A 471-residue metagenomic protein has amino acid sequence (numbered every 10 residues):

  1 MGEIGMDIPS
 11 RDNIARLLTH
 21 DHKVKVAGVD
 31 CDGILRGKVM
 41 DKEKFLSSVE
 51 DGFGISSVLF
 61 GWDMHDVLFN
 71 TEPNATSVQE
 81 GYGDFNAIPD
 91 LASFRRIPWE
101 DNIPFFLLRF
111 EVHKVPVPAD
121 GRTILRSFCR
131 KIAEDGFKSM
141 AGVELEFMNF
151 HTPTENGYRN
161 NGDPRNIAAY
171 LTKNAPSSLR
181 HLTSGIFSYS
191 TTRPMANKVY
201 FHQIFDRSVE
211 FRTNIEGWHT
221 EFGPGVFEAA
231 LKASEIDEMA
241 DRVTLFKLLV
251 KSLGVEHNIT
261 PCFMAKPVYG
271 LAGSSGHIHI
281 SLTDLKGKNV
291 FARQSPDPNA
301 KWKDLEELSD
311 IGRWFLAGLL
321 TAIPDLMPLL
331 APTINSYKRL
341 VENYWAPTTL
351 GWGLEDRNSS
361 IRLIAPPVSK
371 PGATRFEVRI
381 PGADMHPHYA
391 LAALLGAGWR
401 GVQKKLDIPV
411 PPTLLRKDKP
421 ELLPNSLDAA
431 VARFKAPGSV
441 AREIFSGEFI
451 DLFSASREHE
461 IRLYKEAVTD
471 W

Functional and structural regions predicted by a protein language model:
G2-W471: Glycine-rich, acidic/polar active-site loops that bind/position phosphate-bearing ligands
